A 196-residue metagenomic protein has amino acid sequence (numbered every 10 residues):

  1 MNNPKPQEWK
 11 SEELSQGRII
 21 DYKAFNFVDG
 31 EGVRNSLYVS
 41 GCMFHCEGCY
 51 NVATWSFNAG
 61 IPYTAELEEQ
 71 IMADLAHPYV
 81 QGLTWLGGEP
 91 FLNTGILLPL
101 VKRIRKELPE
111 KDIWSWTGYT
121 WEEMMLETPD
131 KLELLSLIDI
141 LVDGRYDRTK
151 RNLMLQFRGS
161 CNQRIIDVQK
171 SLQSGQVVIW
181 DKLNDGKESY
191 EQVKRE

Functional and structural regions predicted by a protein language model:
M1-Y38, N51-F57, V177, N184-V193: N-terminal [4Fe-4S]-dependent radical SAM core
L14-I20, V33, N51-S115, Y119-L134: Conserved Radical SAM active-site core
V28, E122, K150, S174: Flexible, glycine-rich phosphate/dinucleotide-binding loops and adjacent beta-alpha linkers at cofactor/substrate
R34-C49, E89: Cysteine-centered iron-sulfur cluster-binding motifs in ferredoxin-type domains/subunits of redox enzymes
N93-L108, R151-E196: P-loop/Walker A phosphate-binding loop and immediately adjacent motor/lid segment at beta-alpha junctions
T117-G118, G144-Y146: Short secondary-structure boundary segments
D139: Receiver (REC) domain switch/active-site residues of two-component response regulators
